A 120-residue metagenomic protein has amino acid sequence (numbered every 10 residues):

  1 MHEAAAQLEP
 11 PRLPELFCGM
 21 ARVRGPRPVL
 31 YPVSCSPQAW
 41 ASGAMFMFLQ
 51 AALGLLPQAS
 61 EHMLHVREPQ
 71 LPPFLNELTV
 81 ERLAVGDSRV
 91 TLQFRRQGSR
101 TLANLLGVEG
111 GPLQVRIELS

Functional and structural regions predicted by a protein language model:
M1-S120: Non-catalytic C-terminal accessory modules of carbohydrate-active enzymes
